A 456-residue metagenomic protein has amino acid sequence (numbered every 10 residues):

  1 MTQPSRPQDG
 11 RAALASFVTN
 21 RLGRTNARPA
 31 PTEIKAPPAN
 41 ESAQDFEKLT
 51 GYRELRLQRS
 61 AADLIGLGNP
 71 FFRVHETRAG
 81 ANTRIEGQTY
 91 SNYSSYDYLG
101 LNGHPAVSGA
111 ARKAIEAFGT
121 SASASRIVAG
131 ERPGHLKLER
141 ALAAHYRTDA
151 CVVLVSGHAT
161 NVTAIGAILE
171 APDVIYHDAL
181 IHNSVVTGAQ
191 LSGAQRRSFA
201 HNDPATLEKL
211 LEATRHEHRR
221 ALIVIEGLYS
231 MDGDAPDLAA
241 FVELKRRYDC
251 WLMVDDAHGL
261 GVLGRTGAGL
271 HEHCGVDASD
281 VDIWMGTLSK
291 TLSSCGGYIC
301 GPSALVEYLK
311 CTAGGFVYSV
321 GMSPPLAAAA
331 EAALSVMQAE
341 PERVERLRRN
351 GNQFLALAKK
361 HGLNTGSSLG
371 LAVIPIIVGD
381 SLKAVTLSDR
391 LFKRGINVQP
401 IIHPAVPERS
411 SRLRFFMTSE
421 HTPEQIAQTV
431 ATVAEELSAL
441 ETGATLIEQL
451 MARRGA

Functional and structural regions predicted by a protein language model:
T2-N20, P105, G109-K113, A117 (+4 more regions): PLP-dependent enzyme catalytic core of the Aspartate aminotransferase-like
A12-E41, L49-F118, C250: N-terminal "arm"/small-domain region of PLP-dependent enzymes with the aminotransferase-like
F71, E345-L355, K359-R394, A405 (+3 more regions): Conserved PLP-binding catalytic core of the aspartate aminotransferase-like
G109, K113-S156: Conserved N-terminal alpha-helix of the aminotransferase class I/II PLP-enzyme fold
A164-N183: Conserved PLP-anchoring active-site segment centered on the Schiff-base-forming lysine
R197, H201-V254: Active-site phosphate-binding strand-loop segment of PLP-dependent enzymes
Y248-W251, H258, L263-G370, D380-K383 (+1 more regions): Active-site C-terminal subdomain of aminotransferase-like
